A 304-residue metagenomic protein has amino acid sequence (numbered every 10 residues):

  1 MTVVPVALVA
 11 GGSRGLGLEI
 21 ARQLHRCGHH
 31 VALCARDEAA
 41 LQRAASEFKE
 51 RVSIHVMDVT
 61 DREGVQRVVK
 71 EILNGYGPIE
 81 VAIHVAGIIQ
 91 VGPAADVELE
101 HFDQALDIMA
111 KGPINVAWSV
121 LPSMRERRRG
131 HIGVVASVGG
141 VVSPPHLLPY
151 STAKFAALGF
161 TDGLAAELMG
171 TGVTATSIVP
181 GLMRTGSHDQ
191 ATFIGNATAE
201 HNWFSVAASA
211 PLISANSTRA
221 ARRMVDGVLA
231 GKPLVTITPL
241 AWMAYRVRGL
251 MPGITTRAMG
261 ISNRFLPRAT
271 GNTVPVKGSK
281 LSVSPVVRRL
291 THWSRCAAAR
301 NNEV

Functional and structural regions predicted by a protein language model:
S13-R14: Conserved glycine-rich cofactor-binding loop
C27-R43: Conserved glycine-rich Rossmann-like NAD(P)H-binding loop of the short-chain dehydrogenase/reductase
V56-R67, L99: The beta1-alpha1 cofactor-binding region of Rossmann-like NAD(H)/NADP(H)-dependent oxidoreductases
P93-A94, H101-L106: Substrate-binding pocket helix/loop in short-chain dehydrogenase/reductase
A117, A153: Active-site helix of classical SDR
S137: Residue(s) in the substrate-gating loop at a strand-loop-helix junction that position the organic substrate next
G170-A241, T256-R257: SDR active-site lid
